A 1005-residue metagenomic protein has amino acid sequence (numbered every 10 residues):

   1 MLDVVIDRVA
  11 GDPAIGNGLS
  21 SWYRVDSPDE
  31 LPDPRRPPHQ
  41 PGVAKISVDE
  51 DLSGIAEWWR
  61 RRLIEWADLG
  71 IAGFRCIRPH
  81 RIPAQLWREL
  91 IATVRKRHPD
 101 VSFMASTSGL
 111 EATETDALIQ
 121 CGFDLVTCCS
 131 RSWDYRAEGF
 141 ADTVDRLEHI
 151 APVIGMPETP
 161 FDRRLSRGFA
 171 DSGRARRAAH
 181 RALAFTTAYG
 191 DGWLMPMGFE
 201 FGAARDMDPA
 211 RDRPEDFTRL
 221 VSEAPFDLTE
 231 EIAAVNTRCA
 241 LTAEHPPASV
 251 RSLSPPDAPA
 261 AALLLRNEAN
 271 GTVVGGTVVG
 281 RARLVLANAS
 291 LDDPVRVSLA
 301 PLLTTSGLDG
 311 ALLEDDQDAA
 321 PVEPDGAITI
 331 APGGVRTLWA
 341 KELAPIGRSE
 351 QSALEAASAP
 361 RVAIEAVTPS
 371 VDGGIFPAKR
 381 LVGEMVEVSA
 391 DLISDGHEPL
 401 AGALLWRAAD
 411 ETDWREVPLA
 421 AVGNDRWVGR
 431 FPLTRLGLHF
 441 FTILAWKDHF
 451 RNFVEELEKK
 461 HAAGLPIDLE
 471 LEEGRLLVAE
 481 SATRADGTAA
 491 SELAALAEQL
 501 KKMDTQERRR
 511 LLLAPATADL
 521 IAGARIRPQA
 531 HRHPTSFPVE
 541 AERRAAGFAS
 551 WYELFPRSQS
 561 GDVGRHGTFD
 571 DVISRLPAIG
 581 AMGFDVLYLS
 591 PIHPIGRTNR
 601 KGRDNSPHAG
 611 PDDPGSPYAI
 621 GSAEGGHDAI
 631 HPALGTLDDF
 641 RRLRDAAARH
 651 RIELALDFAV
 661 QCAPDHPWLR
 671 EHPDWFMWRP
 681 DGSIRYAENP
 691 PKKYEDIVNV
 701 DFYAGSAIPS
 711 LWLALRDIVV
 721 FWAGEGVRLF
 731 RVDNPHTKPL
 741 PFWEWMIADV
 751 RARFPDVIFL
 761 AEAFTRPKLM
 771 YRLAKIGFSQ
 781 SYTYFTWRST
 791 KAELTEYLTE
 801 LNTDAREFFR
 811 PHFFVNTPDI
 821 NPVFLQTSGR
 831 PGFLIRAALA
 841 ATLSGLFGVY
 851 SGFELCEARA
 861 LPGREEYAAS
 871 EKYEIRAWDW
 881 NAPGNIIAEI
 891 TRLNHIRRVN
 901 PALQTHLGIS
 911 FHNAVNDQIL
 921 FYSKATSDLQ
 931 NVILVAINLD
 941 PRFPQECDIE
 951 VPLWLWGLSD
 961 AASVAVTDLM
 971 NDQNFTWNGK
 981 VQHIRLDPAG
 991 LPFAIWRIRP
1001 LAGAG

Functional and structural regions predicted by a protein language model:
L2, D7-S222, P614-D645, R649-I652 (+7 more regions): Alpha-amylase-like alpha-glycosidases and glucanotransferases acting on alpha-linked glucans and related
D12-P13, F453-V454, N599-R600: Short, conserved acidic/polar surface loops in the N-terminal third of protein domains
K96-R97, E111-G122, C129-H149, I154 (+12 more regions): Carbohydrate-interacting/catalytic domains
R557, F569-A581, D585, H593 (+4 more regions): Glycine- and small hydrophobic-enriched segments that form the cores of compact globular domains
G580-D604, Q661-R679: Carboxylate/His-rich catalytic cores and anion/metal-binding grooves
D657: Short, well-ordered surface patches within globular domains
